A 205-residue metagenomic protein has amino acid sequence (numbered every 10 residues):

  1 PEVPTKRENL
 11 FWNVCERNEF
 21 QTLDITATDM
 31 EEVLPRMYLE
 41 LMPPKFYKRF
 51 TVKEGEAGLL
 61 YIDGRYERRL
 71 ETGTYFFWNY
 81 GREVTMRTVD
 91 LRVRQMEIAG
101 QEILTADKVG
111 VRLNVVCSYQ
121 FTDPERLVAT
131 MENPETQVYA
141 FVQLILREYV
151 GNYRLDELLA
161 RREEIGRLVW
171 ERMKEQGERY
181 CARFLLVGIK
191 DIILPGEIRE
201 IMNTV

Functional and structural regions predicted by a protein language model:
P1-V205: N-terminal hydrophobic membrane-entry segments
